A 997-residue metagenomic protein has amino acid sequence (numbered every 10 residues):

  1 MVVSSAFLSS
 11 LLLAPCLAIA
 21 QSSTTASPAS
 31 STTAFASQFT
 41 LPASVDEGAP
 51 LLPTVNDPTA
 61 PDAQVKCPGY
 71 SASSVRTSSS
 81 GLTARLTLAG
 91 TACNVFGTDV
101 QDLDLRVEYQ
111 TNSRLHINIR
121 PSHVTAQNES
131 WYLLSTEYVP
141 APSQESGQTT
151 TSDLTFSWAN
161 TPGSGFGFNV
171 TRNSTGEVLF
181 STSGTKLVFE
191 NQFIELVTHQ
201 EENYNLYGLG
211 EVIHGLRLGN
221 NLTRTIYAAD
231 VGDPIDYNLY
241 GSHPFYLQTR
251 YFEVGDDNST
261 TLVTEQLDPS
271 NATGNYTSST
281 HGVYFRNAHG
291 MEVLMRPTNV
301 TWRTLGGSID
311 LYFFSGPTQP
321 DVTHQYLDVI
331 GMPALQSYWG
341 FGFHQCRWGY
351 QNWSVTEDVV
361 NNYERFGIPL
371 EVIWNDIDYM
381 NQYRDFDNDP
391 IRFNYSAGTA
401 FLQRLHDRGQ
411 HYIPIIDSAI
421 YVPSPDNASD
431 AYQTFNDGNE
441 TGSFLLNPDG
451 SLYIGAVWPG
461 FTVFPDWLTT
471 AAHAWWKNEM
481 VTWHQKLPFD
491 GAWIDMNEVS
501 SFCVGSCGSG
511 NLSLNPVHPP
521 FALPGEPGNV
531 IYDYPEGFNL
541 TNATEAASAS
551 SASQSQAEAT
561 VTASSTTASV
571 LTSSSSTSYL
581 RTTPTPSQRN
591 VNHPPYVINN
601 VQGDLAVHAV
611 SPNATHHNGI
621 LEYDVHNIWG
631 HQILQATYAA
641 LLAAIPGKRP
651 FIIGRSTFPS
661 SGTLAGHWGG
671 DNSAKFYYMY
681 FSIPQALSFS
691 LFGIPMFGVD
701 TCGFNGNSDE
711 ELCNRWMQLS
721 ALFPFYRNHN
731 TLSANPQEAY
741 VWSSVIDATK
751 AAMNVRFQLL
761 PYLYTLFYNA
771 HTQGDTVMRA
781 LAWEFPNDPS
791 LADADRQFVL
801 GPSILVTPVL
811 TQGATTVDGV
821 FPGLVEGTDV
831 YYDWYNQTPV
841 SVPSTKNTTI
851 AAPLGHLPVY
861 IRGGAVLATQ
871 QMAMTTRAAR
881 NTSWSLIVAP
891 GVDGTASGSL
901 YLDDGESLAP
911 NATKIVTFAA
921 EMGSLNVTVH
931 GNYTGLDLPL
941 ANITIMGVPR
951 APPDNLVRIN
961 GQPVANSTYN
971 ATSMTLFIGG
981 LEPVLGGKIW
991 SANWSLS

Functional and structural regions predicted by a protein language model:
M1-S23: Fungal secretory targeting signals
V45-L88, D99-T150: A low-complexity, Ser/Thr/Gly/Pro-enriched, surface-exposed linker/loop concept that marks segments flanking
A84-L86, V107, I117-I119, D153-F156 (+3 more regions): Short, well-ordered beta-strand segments enriched in hydrophobic/aromatic residues
G90, G97-D99, Y109, R120-S122 (+10 more regions): Catalytic and substrate-binding clefts that recognize carbohydrates or anionic sugar/phosphate headgroups
Y132-P142, Y832-L854, L956-G980: Solvent-exposed beta-strand/loop surfaces of large extracellular or lumenal domains
S174, D624-F651, S656-G669, S673 (+3 more regions): Catalytic core of carbohydrate-active enzymes
P369-I746, F785: Aromatic- and carboxylate-enriched substrate-binding clefts and catalytic-loop regions of carbohydrate-active enzymes
G980-S997: Surface-exposed interaction regions enriched in Ser/Thr/Asp/Glu that occur as long low-complexity tracts or repetitive
